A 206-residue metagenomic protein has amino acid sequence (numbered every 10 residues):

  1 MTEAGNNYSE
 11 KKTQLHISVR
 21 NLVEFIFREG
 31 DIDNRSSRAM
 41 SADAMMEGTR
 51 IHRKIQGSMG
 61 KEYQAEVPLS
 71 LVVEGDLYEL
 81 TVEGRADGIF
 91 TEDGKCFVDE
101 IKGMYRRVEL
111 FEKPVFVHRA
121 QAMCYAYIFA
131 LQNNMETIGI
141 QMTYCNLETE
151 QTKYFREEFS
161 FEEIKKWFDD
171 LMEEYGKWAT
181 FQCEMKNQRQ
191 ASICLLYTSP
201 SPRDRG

Functional and structural regions predicted by a protein language model:
M1-K95, A120: Metal-dependent nuclease catalytic cores that hydrolyze phosphodiester bonds in DNA/RNA, characterized by
S58, I128-Q132, S201: Active-site catalytic microenvironments for nucleophilic, acid-base chemistry
Q64, N134-I138, R205: Secondary-structure boundary/capping residues
L71-W167: Mg2+/Mn2+-dependent nuclease catalytic core
E150-L196: Helicase-associated low-complexity/disordered flanking segments
Y197-D204: Conserved small/polar residues in nucleotide/adenosyl-binding loops
